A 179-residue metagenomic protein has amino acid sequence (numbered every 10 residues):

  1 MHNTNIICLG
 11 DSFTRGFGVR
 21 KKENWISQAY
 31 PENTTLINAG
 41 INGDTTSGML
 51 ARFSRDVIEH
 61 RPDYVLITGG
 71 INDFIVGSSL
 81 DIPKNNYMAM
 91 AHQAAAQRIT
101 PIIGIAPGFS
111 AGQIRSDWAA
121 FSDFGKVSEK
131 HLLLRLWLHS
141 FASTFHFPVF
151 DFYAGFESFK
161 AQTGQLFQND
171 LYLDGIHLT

Functional and structural regions predicted by a protein language model:
M1-G48, R52-Y64: Serine-esterase "nucleophile elbow" of acetyl-processing enzymes
T14, T45-T46, I105-P107, T179: Ser/Thr-centric signal marking residues that sit in or immediately flank functional binding/regulatory motifs
E32, A51-L178: Alpha-helical cap/lid subdomain in secreted, periplasmic, or secretory-pathway luminal O-acyl-processing enzymes
